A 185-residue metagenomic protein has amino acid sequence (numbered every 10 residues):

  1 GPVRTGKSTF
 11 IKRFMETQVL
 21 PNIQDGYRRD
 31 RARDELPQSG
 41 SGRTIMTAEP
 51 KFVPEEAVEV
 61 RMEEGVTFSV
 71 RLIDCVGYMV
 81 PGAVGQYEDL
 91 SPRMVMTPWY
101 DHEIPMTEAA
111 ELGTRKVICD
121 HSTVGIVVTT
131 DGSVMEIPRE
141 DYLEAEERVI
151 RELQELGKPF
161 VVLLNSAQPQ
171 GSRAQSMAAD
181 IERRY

Functional and structural regions predicted by a protein language model:
G1-D101: Conserved G1/Walker A P-loop phosphate-binding module
D89-Y185: Conserved C-terminal guanine-recognition region of P-loop GTPase G domains, centered on the G4
